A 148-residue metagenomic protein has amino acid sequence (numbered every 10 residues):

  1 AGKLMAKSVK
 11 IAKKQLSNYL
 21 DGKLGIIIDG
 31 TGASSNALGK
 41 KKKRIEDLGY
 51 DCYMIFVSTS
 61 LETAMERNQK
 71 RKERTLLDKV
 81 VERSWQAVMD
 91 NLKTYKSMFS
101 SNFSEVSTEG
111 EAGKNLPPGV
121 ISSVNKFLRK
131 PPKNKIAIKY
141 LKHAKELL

Functional and structural regions predicted by a protein language model:
A1-E46: Conserved nucleotide-sensing/catalytic segment adjacent to the nucleotide-binding pocket in NTP-handling enzymes
D21, D47-G49, M98-S100: Short, well-ordered coil/turn elements that cap or connect secondary structure elements
I26, C52, S101-F103: Hydrophobic anchor at the start of a short beta-strand that flanks the dinucleotide cofactor-binding loop
I28-D29, I55-S58, V106-S107: Conserved beta-strand segments of the P-loop GTPase G domain that flank and frequently precede/overlap
S34-N36, Y53, R74: Alpha-helix N-cap/helix-initiation motif
E46-R67: Conserved phosphate-donor/acceptor-positioning beta-strand/loop module used by diverse small-molecule
L61-L148: Conserved GTP-binding G-domain of TRAFAC-class P-loop NTPases and closely related GTPase folds
